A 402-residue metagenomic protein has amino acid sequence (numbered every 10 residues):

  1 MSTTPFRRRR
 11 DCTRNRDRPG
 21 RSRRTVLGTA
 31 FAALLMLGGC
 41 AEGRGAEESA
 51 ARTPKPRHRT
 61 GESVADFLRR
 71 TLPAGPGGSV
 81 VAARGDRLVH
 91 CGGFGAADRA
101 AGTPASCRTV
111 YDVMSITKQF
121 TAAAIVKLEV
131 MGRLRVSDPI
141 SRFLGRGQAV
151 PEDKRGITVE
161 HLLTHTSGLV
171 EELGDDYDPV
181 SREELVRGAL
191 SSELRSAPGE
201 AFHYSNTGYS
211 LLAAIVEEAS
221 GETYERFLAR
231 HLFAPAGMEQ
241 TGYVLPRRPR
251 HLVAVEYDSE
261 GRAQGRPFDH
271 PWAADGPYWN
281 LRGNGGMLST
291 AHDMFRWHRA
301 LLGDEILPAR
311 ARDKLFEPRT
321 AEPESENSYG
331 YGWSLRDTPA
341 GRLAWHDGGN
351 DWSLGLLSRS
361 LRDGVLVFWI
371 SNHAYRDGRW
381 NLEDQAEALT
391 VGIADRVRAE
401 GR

Functional and structural regions predicted by a protein language model:
M1-R21, A30-L37: N-terminal secretory signal peptides
S2, C40-G93, E217-E222, R226-A229 (+1 more regions): Catalytic loop of the DD-peptidase/beta-lactamase superfamily, centered on the K-T-G motif and neighboring
R18-T25, A32-R52: N-terminal twin-arginine translocation
R23, S63, C107, D112-I116 (+3 more regions): Active-site helix/loop module of the DD-peptidase/beta-lactamase fold, centered on the serine-lysine SxxK catalytic
E62, T71-S79, A100-H161, S196-T207 (+2 more regions): Short active-site loop at a secondary-structure junction that contains or immediately precedes the catalytic residue(s)
S63-F67, S115, F120-A124, R135 (+10 more regions): Extracytoplasmic/secreted proteins, especially bacterial periplasmic and envelope-associated proteins
V89-G93, R108-V110, E171-R250, L281-F295: Catalytic-site signature segments of enzymes, centered on catalytic residues
G93-A101, S181-R187, G261-P271: Acidic-glycine-rich active-site phosphate/pyrophosphate-binding loop
